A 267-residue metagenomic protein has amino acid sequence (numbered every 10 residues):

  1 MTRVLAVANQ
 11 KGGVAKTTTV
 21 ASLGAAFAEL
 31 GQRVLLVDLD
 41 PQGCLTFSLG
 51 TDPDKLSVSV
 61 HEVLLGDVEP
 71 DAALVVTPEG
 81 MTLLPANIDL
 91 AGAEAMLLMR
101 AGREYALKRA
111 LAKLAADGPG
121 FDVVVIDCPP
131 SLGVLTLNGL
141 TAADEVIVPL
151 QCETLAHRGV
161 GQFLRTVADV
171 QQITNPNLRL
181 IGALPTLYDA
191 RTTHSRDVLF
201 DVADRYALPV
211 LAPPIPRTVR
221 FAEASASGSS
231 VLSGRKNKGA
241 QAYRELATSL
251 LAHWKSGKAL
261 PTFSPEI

Functional and structural regions predicted by a protein language model:
M1-I267: P-loop NTP-binding core
